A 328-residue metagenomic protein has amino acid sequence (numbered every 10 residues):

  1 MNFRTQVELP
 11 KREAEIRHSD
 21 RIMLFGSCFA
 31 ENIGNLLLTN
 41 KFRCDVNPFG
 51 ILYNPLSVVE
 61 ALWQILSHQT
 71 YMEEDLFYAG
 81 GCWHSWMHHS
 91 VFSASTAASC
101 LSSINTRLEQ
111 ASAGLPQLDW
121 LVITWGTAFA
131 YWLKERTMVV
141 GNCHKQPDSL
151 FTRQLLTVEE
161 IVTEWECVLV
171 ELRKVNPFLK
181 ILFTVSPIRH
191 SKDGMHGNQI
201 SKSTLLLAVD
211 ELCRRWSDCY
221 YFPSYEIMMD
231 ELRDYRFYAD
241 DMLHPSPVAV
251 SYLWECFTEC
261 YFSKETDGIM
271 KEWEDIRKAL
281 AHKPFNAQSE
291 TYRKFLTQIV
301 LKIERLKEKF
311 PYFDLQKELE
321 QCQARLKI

Functional and structural regions predicted by a protein language model:
M1-I328: Extracellular glycan-modifying ectodomains
